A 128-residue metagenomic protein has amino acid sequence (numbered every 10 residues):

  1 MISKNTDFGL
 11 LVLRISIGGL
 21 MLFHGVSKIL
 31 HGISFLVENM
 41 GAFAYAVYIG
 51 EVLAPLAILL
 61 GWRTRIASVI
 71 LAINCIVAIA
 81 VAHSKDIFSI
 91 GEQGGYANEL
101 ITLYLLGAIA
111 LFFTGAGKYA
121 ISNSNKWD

Functional and structural regions predicted by a protein language model:
M1-L30, F35, A44-I49, L53 (+1 more regions): Extended, low-polarity transmembrane helix blocks
